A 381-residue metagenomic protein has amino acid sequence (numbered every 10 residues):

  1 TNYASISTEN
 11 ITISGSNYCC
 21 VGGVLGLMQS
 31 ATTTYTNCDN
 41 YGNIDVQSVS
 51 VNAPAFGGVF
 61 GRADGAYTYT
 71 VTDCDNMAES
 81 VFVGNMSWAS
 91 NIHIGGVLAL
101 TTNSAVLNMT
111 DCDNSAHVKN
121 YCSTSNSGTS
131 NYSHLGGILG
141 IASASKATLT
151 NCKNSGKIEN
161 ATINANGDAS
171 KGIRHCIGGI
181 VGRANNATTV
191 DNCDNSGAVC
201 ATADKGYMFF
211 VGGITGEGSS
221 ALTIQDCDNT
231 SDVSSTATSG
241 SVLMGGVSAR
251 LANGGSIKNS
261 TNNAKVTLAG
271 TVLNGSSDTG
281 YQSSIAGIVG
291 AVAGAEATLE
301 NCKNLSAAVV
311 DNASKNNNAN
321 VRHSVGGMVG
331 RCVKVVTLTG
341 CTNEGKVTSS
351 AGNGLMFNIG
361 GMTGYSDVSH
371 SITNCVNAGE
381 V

Functional and structural regions predicted by a protein language model:
T1-V381: Surface-exposed loop/turn motifs in large extracellular/passenger domains
